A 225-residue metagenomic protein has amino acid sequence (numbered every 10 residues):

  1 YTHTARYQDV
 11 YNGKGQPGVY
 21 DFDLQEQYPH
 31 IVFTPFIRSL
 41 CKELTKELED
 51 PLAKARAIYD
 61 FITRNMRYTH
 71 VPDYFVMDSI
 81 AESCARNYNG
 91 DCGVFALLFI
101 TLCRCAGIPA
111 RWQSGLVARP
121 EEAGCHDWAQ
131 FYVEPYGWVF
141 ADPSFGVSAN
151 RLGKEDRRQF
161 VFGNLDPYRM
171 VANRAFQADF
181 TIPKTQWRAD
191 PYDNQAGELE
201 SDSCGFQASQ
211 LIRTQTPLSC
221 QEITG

Functional and structural regions predicted by a protein language model:
Y1-E82, R86: Acidic low-complexity segments
Y1-R6, E134, A175-Q177, I223: Generic structural motif
Y28, K46, R86-G90, R119 (+1 more regions): Alpha-helix capping and helix-loop boundary segments enriched in small/acidic/polar residues
C41, C84, C92, C103-C105 (+3 more regions): Generic recognition of cysteine residues
P51-I58, Y88-C103: Active-site nucleophilic cysteine motif
V71-D73, R86-L97, D202-S203: Short, charged low-complexity intrinsically disordered segments located at boundaries of structured domains
V94-Q186: Hydrophobic/aromatic-rich core segments of domains that either
G163-G225: Low-complexity, Gly/Ser/Thr/Pro-rich intrinsically disordered linker/tail segments
